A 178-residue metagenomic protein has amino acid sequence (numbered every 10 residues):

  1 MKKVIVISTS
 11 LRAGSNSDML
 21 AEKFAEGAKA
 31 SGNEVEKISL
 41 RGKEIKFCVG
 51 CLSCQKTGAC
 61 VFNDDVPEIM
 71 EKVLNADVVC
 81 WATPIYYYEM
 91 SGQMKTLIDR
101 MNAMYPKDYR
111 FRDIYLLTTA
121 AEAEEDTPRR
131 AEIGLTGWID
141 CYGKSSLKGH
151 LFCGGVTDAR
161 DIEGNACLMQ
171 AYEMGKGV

Functional and structural regions predicted by a protein language model:
M1-T83, Y88-M104, K148, R160-V178: N-terminal beta1-alpha1-beta2 submodule of the flavodoxin-like/Rossmannoid cofactor-binding fold
I38, L117, L151-C153: Hydrophobic residues at beta-strand termini and immediately following loops that shape nucleotide-binding pockets
T83, G154-G155: Residues that line or immediately flank small-molecule/substrate-binding pockets and catalytic motifs
G92-Q93, Y105-G149: Short, glycine-/small-residue-rich phosphate/pyrophosphate-handling segment
T119, G155-D161: A short acidic, helix-capping loop that chelates divalent metal ions and anchors anionic groups
